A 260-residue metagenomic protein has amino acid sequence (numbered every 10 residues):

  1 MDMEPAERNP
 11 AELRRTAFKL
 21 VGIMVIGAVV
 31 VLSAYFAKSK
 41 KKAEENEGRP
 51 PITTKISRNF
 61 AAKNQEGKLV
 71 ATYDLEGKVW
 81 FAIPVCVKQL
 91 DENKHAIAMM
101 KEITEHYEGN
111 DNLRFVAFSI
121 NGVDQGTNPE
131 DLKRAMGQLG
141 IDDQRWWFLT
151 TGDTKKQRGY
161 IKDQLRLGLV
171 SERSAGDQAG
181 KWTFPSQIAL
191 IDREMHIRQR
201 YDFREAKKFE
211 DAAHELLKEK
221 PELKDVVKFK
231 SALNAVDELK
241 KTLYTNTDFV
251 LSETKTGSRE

Functional and structural regions predicted by a protein language model:
M1-A61, E253-T256: N-terminal targeting signals for export/organelle localization
F60-F81, E105-Y107: A short beta-strand-turn-helix
V70-M100, V116-S119: Short active-site neighborhood of thiol/selenol oxidoreductases, capturing the structured segment around
K78, C86-A96, Q125-P129, T154 (+3 more regions): Solvent-exposed, acidic/flexible segments
H95-Y160: Structural microenvironment flanking redox-active thiols in thiol-disulfide oxidoreductases
E105-G109, G137-I141, K162, R166 (+3 more regions): Sec-exported extracytoplasmic/periplasmic mature domains
Q144-W146, R158, K162-E172, D177-A189: Structural micro-motif
R173-E260: Thiol-/selenol-based redox modules, centered on thioredoxin-like and closely related oxidoreductase domains
